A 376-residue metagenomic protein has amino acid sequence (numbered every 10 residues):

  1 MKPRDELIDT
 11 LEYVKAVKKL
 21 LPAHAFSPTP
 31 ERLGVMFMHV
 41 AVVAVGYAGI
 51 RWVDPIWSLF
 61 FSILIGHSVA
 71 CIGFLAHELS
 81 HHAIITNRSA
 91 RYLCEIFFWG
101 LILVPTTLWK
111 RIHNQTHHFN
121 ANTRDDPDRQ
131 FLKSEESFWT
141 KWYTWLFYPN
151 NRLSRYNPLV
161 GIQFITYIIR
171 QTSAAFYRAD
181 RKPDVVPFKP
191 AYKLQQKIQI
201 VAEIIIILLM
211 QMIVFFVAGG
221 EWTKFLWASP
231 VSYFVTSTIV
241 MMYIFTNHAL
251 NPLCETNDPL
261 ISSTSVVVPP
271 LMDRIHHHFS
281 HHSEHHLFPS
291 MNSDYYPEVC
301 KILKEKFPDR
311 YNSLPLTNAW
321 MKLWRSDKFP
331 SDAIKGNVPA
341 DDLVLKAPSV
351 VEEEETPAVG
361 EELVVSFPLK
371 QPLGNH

Functional and structural regions predicted by a protein language model:
M1-G66, G100-L226, D294-H376: Non-catalytic, topology-defining segments of multipass membrane proteins
L21-A25, I84-R88, A218, V266-V268: Helix-boundary and loop/linker segments of multi-pass membrane transporters
H67-L79, P105, W109, F164-T172 (+1 more regions): Transmembrane alpha-helical segments that form the membrane-embedded catalytic/substrate-channel core of multi-pass
G73-H81, W109-N122, Y243-P252, I275-M291: Histidine-centered catalytic micro-motifs
L75-C94, D125-L132: Aspartate-rich (DDxxD/NDxxD/DxxxD) Mg2+/diphosphate-binding motifs and their adjoining helix-loop segments
Y92-W99, E255-V268: Membrane-cytosol interface motif
L103, S262-H281: Cytosolic juxtamembrane regulatory segments of multi-pass membrane proteins
M212, Y233-I244, H281-H282, P297 (+2 more regions): Feature representing long, continuous alpha-helical segments
